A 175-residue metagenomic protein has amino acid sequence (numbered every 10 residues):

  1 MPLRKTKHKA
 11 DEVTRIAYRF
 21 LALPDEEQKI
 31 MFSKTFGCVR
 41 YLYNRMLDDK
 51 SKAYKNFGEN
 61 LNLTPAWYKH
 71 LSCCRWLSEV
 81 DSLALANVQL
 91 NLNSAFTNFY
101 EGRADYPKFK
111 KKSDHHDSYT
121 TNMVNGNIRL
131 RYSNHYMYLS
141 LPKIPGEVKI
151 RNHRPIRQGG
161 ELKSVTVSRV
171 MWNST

Functional and structural regions predicted by a protein language model:
M1-T175: Nucleic-acid substrate recognition interfaces
